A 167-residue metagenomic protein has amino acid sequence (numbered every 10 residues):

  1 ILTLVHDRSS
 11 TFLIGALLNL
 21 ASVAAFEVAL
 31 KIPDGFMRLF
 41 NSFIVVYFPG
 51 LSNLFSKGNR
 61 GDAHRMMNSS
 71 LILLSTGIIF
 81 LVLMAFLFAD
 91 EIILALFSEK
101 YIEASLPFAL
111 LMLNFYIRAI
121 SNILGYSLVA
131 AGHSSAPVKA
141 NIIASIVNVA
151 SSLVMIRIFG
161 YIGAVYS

Functional and structural regions predicted by a protein language model:
I1-A21: Signature of the first transmembrane helix
T3, D7, L30, M37 (+4 more regions): Short runs within selected transmembrane alpha-helices of multi-pass transporters and secretion channels
T11-F12, A16, L30, P49 (+3 more regions): Transmembrane alpha-helix boundary and packing residues in multipass membrane permease domains and related
I14-D34, G61-R65, I102-L106, A164: Interfacial/gating helices of multi-pass transporter permease domains
G15-A16, N53, L94-A95, A130 (+1 more regions): Transmembrane helix-loop junction
L18-A21, F55-G58, G132-S134, F159-I162: Membrane-helix interface residues
A29, P33-L71, G125-A130: Helix-loop junctions and terminal segments of transmembrane helices in multi-pass membrane transport/translocation
F40, H64-A119, I146-R157: Alpha-helical transmembrane segments of multi-pass membrane transport and lipid-handling proteins
